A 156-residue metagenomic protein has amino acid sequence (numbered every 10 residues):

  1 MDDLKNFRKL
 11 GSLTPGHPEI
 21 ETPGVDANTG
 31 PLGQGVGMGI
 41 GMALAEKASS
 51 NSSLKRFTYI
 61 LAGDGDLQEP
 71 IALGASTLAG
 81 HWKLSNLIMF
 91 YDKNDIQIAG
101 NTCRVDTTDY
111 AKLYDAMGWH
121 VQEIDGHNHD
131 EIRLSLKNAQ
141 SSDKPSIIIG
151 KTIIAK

Functional and structural regions predicted by a protein language model:
M1-W82: Cofactor-binding active-site loop characterized by glycine-rich and histidine/acidic residues
G11-L13, Y59-E69, D92-Q97, H127-H129 (+1 more regions): Acidic, glycine-rich active-site loops and adjacent beta-strand->loop/helix elements that engage anionic groups
P18-E19, P70-G74, I98-R104, R133-L136: Short acidic, glycine/serine/threonine-rich loops at helix termini
P31, G65-D66, G100-R104, Q122-H129: Hydrophobic alpha-helical scaffolding
R56-F57, S85, D143-P145: Short coil/turn segments at beta-strand junctions that form active-site/ligand-binding loops
E69-N94, I132, I147-G150: A short alpha/beta connector and helix-capping loop motif
H81-Y91, D95-K112, M117: Phosphate/pyrophosphate-binding betaalpha-module
K112-D115, H120, H129-K156: Glycine/aspartate-rich loop-and-adjacent alpha/beta segment that forms the canonical ThDP
